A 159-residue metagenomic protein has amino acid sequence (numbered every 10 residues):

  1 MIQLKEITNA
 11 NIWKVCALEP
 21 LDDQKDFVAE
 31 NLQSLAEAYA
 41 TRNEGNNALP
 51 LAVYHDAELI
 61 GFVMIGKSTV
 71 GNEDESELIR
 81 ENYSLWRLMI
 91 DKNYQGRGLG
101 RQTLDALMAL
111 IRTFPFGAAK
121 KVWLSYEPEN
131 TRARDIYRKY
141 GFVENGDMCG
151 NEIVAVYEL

Functional and structural regions predicted by a protein language model:
I2, E6-N93, L104, L110-F116 (+1 more regions): Acetyl-CoA-dependent GNAT
K67-T69, M89, P128, G141 (+1 more regions): Short, well-ordered turn and helix-capping elements at secondary-structure junctions
D91-N93, R97, P128-E129: Active-site acidic-Proline motif in GNAT/NAT acetyltransferases
G98, F116, G141: Short glycine-rich hinge loops at helix-strand junctions in the catalytic core of two-component histidine kinases
R101, P128-G146: Conserved active-site alpha-helix within GNAT-family acetyltransferase domains
A118-R134, G150-I153, E158: Conserved beta-strand-loop-alpha-helix junction that forms the acyl-donor binding cleft
